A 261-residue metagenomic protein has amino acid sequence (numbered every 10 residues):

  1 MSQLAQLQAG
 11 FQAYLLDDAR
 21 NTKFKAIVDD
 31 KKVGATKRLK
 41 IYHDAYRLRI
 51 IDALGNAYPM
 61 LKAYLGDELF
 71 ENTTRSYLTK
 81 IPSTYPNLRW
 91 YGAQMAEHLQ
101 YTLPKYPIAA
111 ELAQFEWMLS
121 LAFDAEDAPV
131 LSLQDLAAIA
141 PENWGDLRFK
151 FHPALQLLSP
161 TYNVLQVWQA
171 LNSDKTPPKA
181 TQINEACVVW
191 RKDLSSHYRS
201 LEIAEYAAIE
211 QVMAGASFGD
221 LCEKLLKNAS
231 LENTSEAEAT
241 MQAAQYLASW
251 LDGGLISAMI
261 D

Functional and structural regions predicted by a protein language model:
M1-A140, L194, R199-D261: Long, charge-rich, low-complexity alpha-helical segments
E111-L112, D146-K150, P178-A180, A248: A general structural signal for short secondary-structure junctions and capping/turn motifs
F123-K175: A glycine-rich beta-turn/hairpin centered on an aromatic-Pro dipeptide
P153-A214: Low-complexity, glycine/alanine/valine/leucine- and proline-rich hydrophobic stretches
